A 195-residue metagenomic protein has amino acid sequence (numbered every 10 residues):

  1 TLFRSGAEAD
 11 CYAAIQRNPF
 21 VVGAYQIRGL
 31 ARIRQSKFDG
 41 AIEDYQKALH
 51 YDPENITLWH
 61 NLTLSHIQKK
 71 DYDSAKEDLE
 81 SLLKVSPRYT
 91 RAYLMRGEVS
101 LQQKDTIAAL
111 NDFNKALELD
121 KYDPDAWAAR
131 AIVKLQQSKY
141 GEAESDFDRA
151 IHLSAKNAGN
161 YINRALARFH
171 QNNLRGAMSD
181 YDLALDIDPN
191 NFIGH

Functional and structural regions predicted by a protein language model:
T1-L2: Short, small-residue-biased leader/transition segments that mark boundaries at the very start of proteins
V22-G23, I56-T57, T90-R91, P124-D125 (+2 more regions): Helix-start (N-cap) detector for alpha-helical repeat units in TPR-like alpha-solenoids, especially tetratricopeptide
